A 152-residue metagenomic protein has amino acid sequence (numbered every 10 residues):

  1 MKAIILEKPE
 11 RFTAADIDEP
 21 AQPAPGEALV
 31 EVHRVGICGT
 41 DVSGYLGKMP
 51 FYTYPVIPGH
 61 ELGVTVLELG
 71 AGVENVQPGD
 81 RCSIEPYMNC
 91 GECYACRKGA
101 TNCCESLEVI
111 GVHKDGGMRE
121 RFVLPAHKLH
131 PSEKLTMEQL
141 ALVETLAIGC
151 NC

Functional and structural regions predicted by a protein language model:
M1-K2: Extreme N-terminal starter segment of soluble prokaryotic enzymes
E7, E19-P20, T53-G59, I110-K114 (+1 more regions): Short Gly/Pro-enriched turn/cap motifs at secondary-structure boundaries
K8-E10, A24: Residue-level recognition of beta-strand termini and adjacent short loop/turns
R11-E19: Short glycine/threonine/proline-enriched tight-turn/helix- or strand-capping micro-motif at secondary-structure
P20-V35, K48-Y94, E133-L135: Glycine-rich beta-strand-centered segment in the early N-terminal region that forms part of a ligand/cofactor-binding
V35-G36, L146: Proline-glycine-enriched beta-turn/loop adjacent to the NAD(P) cofactor-binding site in Rossmann-like oxidoreductases
T40-S43: Cytochrome P450 core scaffold surrounding the K-helix E-X-X-R motif and the conserved "meander" helix-loop region
C90-C152: NAD(P)H dinucleotide-binding glycine-rich loop of Rossmann-like/cofactor-binding domains, especially the beta1-alpha1
